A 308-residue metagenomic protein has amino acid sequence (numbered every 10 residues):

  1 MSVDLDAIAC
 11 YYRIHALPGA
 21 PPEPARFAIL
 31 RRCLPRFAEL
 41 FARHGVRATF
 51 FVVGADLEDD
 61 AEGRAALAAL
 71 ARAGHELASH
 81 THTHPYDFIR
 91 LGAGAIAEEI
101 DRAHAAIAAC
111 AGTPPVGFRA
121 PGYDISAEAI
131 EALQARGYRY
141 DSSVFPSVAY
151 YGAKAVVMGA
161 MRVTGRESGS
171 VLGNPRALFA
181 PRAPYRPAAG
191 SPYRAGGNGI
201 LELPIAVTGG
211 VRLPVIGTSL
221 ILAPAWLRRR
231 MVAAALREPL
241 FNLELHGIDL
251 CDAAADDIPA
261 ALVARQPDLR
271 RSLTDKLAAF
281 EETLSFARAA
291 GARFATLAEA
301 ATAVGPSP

Functional and structural regions predicted by a protein language model:
M1-A73: Active-site beta->alpha N-cap acidic-glycine motif
S2-D4, A78, E244: Generic enzyme active-site microenvironment
A9-P24, M158-V163, A261-P267: Active-site gating loops and adjacent loop-to-helix segments of metal-dependent hydrolytic enzymes
A20-A28, F51-D56, H84-I96, P115-V116 (+3 more regions): The substrate-binding groove and active-site-proximal loops of carbohydrate-active enzymes, especially glycoside
F37-V46, A73, A106-T113, Y193-I200 (+2 more regions): A structural motif corresponding to the C-terminal end of an alpha-helix and its immediate exit/capping segment
R43, P214-P308: C-terminal domain-boundary segment and adjacent tail
H44-E128, Y138-A155, G247: Metal-dependent polysaccharide deacetylase catalytic core of the NodB/CE4 family, i.e., the active-site-bearing domain
T113, A120-L240, E244: Active-site-adjacent pocket scaffolds in enzyme catalytic domains
